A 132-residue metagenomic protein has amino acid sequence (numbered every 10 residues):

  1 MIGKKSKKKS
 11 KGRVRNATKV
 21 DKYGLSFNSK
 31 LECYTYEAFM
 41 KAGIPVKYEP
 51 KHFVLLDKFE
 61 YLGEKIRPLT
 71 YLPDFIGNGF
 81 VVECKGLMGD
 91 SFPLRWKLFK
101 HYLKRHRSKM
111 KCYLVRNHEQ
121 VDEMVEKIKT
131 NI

Functional and structural regions predicted by a protein language model:
M1-I132: Electrostatic, structured charged patches in enzyme active sites and in nucleic-acid/phosphate-binding
